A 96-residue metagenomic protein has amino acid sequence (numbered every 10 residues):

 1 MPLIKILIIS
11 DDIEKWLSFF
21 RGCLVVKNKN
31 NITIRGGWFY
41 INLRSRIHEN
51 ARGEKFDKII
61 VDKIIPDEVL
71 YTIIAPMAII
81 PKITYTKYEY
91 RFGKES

Functional and structural regions predicted by a protein language model:
M1-S96: Short, flexible loop motifs at catalytic/binding sites
